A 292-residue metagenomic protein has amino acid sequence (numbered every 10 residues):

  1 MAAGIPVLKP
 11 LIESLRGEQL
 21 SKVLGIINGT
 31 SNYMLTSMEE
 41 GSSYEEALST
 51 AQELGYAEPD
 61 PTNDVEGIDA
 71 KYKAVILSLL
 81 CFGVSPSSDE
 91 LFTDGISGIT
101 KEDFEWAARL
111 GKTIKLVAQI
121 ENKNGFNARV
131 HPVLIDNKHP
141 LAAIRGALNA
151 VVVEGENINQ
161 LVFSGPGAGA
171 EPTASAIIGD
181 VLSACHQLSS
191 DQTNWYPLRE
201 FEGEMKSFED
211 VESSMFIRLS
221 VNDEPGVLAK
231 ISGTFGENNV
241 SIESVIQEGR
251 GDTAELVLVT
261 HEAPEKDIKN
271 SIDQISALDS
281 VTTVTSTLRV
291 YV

Functional and structural regions predicted by a protein language model:
M1, L24, S37, D60-I68 (+6 more regions): Hydrophobic alpha-helical scaffolding
M1-D69, I76: Rossmann-like NAD(P)H-binding beta-loop-alpha module
G4, I27, E40-Y44, G67-K71 (+6 more regions): Generic structural signal for well-ordered, non-membrane alpha-helical segments in soluble metabolic enzymes
S37-M38, A47-A143, L148-A150: Substrate-binding/catalytic subdomain of NAD(P)-dependent oxidoreductase enzymes
E40, E121, L134-D136, E156-Q160 (+5 more regions): Short, glycine-/Ser/Thr-/acidic-enriched flexible segments
H139-D210, S214: ATP-dependent carboxylate/acyl-activation modules
V181-V292: A conserved regulatory-domain signal marking ACT and ACT-like small-molecule sensing domains and adjacent regulatory
